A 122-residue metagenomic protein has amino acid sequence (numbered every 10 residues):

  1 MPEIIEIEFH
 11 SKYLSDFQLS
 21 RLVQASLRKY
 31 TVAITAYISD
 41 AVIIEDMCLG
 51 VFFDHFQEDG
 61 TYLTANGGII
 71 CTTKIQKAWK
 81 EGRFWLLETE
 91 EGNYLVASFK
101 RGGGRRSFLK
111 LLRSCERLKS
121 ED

Functional and structural regions predicted by a protein language model:
M1-K77, F108, C115-D122: N-terminal non-globular leader segments, chiefly Sec-dependent signal peptides
I75-E121: Short, compact, well-ordered microdomains
